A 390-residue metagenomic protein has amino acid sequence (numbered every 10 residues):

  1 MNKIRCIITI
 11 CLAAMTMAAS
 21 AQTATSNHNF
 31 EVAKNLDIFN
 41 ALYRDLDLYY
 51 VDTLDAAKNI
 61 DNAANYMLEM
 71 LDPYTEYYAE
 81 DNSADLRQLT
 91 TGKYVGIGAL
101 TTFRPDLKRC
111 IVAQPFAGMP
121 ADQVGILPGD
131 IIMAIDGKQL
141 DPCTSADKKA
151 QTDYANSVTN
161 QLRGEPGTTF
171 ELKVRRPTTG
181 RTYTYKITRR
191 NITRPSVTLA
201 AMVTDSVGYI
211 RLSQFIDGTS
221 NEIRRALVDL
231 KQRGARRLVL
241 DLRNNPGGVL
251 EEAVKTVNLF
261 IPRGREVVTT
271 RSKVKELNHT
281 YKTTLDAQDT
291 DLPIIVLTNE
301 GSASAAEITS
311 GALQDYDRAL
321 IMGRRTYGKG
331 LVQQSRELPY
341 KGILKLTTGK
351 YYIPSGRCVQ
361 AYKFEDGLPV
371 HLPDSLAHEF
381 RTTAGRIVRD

Functional and structural regions predicted by a protein language model:
M1-N29: Bacterial Sec-dependent N-terminal signal peptides
A21-N35, F39-A56, I111-Q114, M119-P128 (+2 more regions): Cleft-lining beta-strand/loop regions that shape enzyme active-site pockets
F39-L89, T178: Interdomain regulatory linker/hinge segments that flank or connect interaction modules in polarity/junction/synaptic
Y74-Q114, D122: PDZ/PDZ-like peptide-tail recognition elements
T102, K173-P177, Y352, R381: A generic structural motif
M133-A134, L320, K345, Q360 (+1 more regions): Hydrophobic beta-strand signal
S304, G342, Y352-C358: Metal-dependent DNA phosphodiester-chemistry modules and their immediately adjacent helices/loops in DNA-processing
S355-D390: Conserved functional hotspot residues or short segments at active or partner-binding sites across diverse domains
